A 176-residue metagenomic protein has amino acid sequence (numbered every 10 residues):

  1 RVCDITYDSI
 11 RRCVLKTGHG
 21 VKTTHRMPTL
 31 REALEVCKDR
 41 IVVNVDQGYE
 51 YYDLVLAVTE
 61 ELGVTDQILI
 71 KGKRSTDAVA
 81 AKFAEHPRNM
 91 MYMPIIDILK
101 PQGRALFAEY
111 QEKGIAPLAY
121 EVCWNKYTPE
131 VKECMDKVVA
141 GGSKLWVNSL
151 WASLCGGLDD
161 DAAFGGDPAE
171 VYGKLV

Functional and structural regions predicted by a protein language model:
R1-M90, P94: Metal-dependent phosphodiesterase/phospholipase catalytic core, i.e., the His/Asp/Glu-rich active-site region
V43-V45, I68-G72, R88-D97, L118-V122 (+2 more regions): Hydrophobic faces of well-ordered beta-strands that scaffold small-molecule active sites in alpha/beta enzyme cores
G48-Y52, R74-D77, I98-L99, N125-T128 (+1 more regions): Solvent-exposed loop/turn segments at secondary-structure junctions within structured extracellular/periplasmic domains
P101-V176: C-terminal active-site rim and adjoining tail of enzyme catalytic domains
